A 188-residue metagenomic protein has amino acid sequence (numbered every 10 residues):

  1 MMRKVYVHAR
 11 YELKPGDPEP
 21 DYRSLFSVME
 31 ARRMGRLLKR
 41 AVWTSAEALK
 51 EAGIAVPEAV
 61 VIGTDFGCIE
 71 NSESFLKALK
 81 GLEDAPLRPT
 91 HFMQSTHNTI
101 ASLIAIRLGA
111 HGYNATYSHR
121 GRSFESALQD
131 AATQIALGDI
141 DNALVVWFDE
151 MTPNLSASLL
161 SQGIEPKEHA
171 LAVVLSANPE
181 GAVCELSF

Functional and structural regions predicted by a protein language model:
M1-Y113, S118-E125, T133-I140, V145-F188: Conserved "HGTGT" condensation-loop signature of ketosynthase/thiolase-family condensing enzymes that catalyze
L128: Short-chain dehydrogenase/reductase
